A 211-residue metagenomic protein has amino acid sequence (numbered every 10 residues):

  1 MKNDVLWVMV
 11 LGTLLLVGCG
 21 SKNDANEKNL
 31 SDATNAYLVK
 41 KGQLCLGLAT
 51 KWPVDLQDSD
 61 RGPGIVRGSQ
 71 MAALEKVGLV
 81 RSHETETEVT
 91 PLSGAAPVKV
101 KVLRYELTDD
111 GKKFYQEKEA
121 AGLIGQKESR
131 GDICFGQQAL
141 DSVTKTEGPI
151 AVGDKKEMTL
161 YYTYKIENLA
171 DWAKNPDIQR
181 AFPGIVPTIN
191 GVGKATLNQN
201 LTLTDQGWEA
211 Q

Functional and structural regions predicted by a protein language model:
M1-V8: Bacterial N-terminal signal peptides that target proteins for export
L15-G18: C-terminal motif of bacterial Sec signal peptides marking the signal peptidase cleavage site
G20-N23: Bacterial signal peptide processing site
L38-S69: Post-signal-peptide N-terminal segment of Sec-exported extracytoplasmic proteins
G64-R81: Basic amphipathic alpha-helical segments that dock to polyanions
R81, E157-A173, R180-Q211: Short beta-strand edge/turn micro-motifs at domain boundaries
R81-F135: Accessory beta->alpha helical hairpin/"wing" motif in late/C-terminal subdomains of nucleic-acid enzymes
E86-T87, I133-G153: Short amphipathic beta-strand and strand-loop transition segments with alternating hydrophobic
